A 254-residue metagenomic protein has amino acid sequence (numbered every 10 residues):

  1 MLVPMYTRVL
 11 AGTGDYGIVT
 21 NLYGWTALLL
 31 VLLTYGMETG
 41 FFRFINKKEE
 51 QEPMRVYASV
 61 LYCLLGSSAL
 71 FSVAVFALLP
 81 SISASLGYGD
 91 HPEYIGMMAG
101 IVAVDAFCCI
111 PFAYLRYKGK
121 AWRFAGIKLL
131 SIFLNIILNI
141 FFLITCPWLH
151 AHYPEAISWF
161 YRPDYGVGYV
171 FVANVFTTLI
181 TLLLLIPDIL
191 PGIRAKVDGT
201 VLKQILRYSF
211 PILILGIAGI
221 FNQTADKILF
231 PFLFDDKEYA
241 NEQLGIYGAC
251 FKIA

Functional and structural regions predicted by a protein language model:
M1-D15, S83-A84, I220-A254: Helix-terminus/linker motif at the lipid-water interface of multi-pass membrane proteins
L2, T20-I45, G100-I110, G216-A225 (+1 more regions): Small-residue-rich midsections of specific transmembrane alpha-helices
V3-T7, L70-G89, C146-S158: Short membrane-interface helical motifs at transmembrane helix boundaries in multi-pass membrane transporters
T7, A11-D15, L29-C63, S83 (+1 more regions): Transmembrane-helix boundary and interhelical linker motifs in polytopic inner-membrane proteins
R8-D15, K118-G126, L130-L182, A240: Membrane-interface helix-loop junctions in multi-pass transport and translocation proteins
L28-L29, L65, A69, V73 (+4 more regions): Alpha-helical transmembrane segments of multi-pass membrane proteins
F44, V104-K128, I189, I193: Membrane-interface junctions at transmembrane-helix termini in multi-pass inner-membrane proteins
H150-Y169, L182-Q223: Interhelical loop/hinge segments that connect adjacent transmembrane helices in multipass membrane
